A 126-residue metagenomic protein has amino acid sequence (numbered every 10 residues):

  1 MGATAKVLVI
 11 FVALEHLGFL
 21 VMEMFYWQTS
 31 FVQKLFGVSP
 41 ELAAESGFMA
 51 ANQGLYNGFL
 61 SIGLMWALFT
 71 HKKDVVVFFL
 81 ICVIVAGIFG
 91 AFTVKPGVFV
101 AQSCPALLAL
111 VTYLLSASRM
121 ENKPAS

Functional and structural regions predicted by a protein language model:
M1-L14, V75-V83: Interfacial segments of alpha-helical transmembrane regions
L14-G18, M22-E23, L35-L68, I81: Core segments of alpha-helical transmembrane spans in multipass integral membrane proteins
H16-L17, V83-F92: Aromatic-anchored segments of alpha-helical transmembrane domains
F59, V100-L107: Membrane-embedded alpha-helical segments of multi-pass membrane proteins, especially the transmembrane helices
M65-W66, G87-A91, L107-V111: Alpha-helical transmembrane segments of multipass membrane proteins
F69-H71, T112-A117: Structural signal for the C-terminal ends of transmembrane alpha-helices and the immediately following loop
A91-V100: Membrane-interface helix caps and helix-loop-helix hairpins in membrane proteins
R119-S126: Short, charged juxtamembrane terminal tails flanking transmembrane helices
